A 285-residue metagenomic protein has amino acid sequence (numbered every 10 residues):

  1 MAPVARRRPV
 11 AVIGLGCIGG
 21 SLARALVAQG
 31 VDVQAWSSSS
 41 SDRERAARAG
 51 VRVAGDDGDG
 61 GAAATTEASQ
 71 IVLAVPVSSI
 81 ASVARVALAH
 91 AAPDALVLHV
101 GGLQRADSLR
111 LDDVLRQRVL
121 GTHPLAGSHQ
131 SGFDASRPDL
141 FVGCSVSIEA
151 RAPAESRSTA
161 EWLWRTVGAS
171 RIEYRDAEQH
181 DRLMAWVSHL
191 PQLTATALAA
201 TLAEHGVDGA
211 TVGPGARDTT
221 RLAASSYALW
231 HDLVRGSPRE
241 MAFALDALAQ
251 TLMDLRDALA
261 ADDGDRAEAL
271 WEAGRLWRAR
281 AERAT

Functional and structural regions predicted by a protein language model:
M1-T66, Q70: NAD(P)+-binding Rossmann beta1-loop-alpha1 motif at the extreme N-terminus of oxidoreductases
R6-P9, D94, G143: Phosphate-coordination loops involved in phosphoryl transfer and adenosine-cofactor binding
P9, D32-Q34, R118, S145 (+1 more regions): Residues at the starts of beta-strands that form the adenosine-phosphate
G58-A91, A95-L96: Rossmann-like NAD(P)-binding element
A74-P76, G101, A150: Glycine-rich, N-terminal phosphate-binding loop of Rossmann-like dinucleotide-binding domains
A81-D134: Rossmann-like NAD(P)(H) cofactor-binding subdomain of soluble oxidoreductases
P138-A224: Internal alpha-helical scaffold of NAD(P)-dependent oxidoreductase catalytic cores
V207-R278: Interdomain hinge/lid region at the active-site interface of Rossmann-like NAD(P)-dependent oxidoreductases
